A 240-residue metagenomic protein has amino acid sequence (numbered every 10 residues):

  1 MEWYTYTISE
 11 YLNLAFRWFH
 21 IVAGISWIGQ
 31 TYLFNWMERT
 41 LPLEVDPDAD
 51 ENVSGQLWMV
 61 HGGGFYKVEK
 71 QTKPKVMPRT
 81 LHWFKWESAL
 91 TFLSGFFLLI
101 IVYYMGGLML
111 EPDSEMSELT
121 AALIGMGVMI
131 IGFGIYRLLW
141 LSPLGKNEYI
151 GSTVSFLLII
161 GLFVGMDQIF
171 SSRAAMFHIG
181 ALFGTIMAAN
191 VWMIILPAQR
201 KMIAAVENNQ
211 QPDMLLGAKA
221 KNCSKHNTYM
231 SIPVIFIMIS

Functional and structural regions predicted by a protein language model:
M1-S240: Polytopic transmembrane helical bundles with strong interfacial aromatic enrichment
